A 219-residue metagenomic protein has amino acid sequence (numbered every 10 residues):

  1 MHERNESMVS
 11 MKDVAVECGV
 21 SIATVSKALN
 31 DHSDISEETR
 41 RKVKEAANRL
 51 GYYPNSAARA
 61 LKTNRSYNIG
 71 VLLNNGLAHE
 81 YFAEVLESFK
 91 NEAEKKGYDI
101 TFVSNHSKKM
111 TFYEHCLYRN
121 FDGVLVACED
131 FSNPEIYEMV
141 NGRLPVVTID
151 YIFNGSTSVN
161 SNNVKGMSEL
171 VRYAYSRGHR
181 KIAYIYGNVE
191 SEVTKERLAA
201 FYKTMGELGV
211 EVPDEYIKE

Functional and structural regions predicted by a protein language model:
M1-V9, N64, N68-R172, S176: Alpha-helical recognition/docking segments in bacterial nutrient-uptake and carbohydrate-utilization systems
M1-Y67: N-terminal helix-turn-helix DNA-binding module of bacterial transcription factors
E17, T157-V159, E192, D214-K218: Structural signal for short hydrophobic segments within the conserved structured cores of catalytic domains across
A46, S88-E92, E138, E196-L208: Alpha-helical structural signal in soluble globular domains
H79-F82, E190-R197, L208: Glycine- and acidic-residue-enriched helix-capping/strand-helix junction motifs
A93-S104, Y202-E219: Short beta-strand elements in bilobed, periplasmic/extracellular small-molecule ligand-binding domains
V159-I185, E196-E207: Hydrophobic alpha-helical segments within soluble ligand-binding/sensing domains
